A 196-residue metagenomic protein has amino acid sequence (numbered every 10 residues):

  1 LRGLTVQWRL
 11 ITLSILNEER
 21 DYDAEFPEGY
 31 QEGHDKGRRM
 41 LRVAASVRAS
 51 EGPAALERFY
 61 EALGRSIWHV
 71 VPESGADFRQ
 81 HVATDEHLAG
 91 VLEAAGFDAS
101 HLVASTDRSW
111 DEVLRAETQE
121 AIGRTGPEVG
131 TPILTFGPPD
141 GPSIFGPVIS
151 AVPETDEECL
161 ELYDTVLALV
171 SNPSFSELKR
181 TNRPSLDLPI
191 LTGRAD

Functional and structural regions predicted by a protein language model:
L1-H81, T165-V166, E177: Structural alpha/beta surface segment adjacent to cysteine/selenocysteine redox centers across thiol/disulfide enzymes
E73-D196: C-terminal cap of thioredoxin/glutaredoxin-like
